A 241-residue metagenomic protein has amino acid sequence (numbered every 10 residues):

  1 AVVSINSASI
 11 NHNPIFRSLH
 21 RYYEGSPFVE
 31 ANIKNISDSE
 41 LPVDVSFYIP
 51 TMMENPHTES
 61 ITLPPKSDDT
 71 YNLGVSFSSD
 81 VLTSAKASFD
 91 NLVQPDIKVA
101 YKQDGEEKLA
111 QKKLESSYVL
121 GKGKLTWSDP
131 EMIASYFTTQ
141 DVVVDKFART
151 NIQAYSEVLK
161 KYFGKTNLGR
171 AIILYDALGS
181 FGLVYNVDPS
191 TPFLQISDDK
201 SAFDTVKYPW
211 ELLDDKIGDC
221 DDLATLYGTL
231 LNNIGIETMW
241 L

Functional and structural regions predicted by a protein language model:
A1-E30: Beta-sheet-dominated interaction scaffolds and their linkers
A31-S37: Asparagine-centered strand-capping/turn motif at beta-strand->loop junctions
D38-F47: Short, hydrophobic/aromatic beta-strand segments
Y48-D90: Intrinsically disordered, low-complexity Pro/Gly/Ser/Thr-rich segments with frequent PxxP/GP/PP motifs and embedded
T83-D104: Short, aromatic- and glycine-rich surface loops/edge beta-strands on solvent-exposed regions
E106-Q140: Short beta-strand elements
A134-D215: Secondary-structure boundary elements
D221-L241: Hydrophobic/aromatic-rich core segments of domains that either
